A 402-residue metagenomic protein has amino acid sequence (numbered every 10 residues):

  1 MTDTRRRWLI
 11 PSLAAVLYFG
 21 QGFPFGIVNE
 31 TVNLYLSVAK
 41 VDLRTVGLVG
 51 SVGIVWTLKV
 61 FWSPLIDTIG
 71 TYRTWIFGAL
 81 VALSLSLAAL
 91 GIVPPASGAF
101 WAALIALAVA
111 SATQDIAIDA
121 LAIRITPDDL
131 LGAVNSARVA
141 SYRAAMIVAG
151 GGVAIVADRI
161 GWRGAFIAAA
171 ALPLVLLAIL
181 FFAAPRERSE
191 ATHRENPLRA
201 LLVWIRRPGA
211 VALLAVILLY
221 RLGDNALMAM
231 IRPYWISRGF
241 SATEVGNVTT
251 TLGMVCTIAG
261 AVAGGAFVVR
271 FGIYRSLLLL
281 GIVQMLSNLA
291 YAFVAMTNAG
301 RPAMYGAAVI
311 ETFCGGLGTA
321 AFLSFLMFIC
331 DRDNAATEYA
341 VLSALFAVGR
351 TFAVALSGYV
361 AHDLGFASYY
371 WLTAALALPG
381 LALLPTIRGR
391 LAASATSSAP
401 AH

Functional and structural regions predicted by a protein language model:
M1-W8, P185-A215: Juxtamembrane intracellular "pre-TM" segments in multi-pass secondary transporters
D3-W56, V211-V216, Y220, D224-Y234 (+1 more regions): Helix-loop boundary and gating motifs at the non-cytosolic
L58-T71, A259-S276, A361-H362: Helix-to-loop junctions at the C-terminal end of transmembrane segments in multipass secondary transporters
F77, V81-P95, I282-A299: C-terminal ends and interior cores of transmembrane alpha-helices in multi-pass membrane transporters/permeases
T113-T126, L317-D331: Intracellular juxtamembrane helix-capping segments at the cytosolic ends of symmetry-related transmembrane helices
A171-S189, L383-R388: C-terminal membrane-cytosol helix-exit motif in multi-pass small-molecule transporters
R275-F325: C-terminal transmembrane helical hairpin of 12-TM major facilitator-type secondary transporters
D333-H362: A late C-terminal transmembrane helix in Major Facilitator Superfamily
